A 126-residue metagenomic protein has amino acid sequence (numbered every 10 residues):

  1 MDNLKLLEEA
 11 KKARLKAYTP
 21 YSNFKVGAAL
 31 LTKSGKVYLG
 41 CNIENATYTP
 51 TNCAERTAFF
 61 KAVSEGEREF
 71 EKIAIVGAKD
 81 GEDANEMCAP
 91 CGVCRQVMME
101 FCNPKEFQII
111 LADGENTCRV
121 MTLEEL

Functional and structural regions predicted by a protein language model:
D2-K16, E67-L126: C-terminal binding/interaction regions
E9-K12, A54-A62: Short, well-ordered amphipathic alpha-helical segments that serve as non-catalytic structural scaffolds within diverse
T19-Y21: Short Gly/Pro-enriched turn/cap motifs at secondary-structure boundaries
N23-L31: Short beta-strand scaffold segments in enzyme catalytic cores
L31, K61-E67: Alpha-helix C-terminal capping segments
L31-T32, A112: Short beta-strand-to-turn element immediately C-terminal to the catalytic PLP-Schiff-base lysine in fold type I
N42-R56: Compact, glycine-rich, soluble single-domain proteins
